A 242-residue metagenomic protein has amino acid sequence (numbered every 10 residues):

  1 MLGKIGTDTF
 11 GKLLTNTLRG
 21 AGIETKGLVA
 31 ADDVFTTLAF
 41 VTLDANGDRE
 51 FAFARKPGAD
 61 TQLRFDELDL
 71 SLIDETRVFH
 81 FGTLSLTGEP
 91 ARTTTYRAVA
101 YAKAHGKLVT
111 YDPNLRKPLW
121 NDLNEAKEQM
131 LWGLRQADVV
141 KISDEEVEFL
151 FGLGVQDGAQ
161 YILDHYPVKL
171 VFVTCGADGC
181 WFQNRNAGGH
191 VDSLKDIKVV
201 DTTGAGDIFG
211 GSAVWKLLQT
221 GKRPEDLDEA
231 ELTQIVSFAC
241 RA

Functional and structural regions predicted by a protein language model:
L2-T83: Conserved N-terminal subdomain of the carbohydrate kinase-like
R19, A100-A104, L134: Anion (oxyanion) recognition and catalysis
A54-R55, F81-P90, L115-W120: Flexible, glycine/proline-enriched loop segments at strand-loop-helix junctions that form or flank small-ligand binding
I73, E89-K107: Glycosyltransferases and closely related glycan-assembly transferases that use nucleotide-activated donors
T76-L84, L108-R116, K141-E145: Short beta-strands and strand-loop turn motifs
A100-Y101, V155-A242: Conserved phosphate-binding/catalytic region of the ribokinase-like
H105, K117-H190: Conserved phosphate/ATP/ADP-binding segment of small-molecule kinases
